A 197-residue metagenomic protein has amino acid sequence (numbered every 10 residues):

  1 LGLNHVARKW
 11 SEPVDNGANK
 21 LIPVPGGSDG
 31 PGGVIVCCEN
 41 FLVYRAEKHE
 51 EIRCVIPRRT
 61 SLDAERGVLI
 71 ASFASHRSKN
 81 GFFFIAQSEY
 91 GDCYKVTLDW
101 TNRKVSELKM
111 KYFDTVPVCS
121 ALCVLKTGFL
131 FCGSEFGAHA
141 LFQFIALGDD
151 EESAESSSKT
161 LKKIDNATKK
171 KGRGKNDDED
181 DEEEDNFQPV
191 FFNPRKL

Functional and structural regions predicted by a protein language model:
L1-N4, A46-I56, K95-V105, F142-P189: Short loop/turn segments immediately following beta-strands, especially the blade-tip and inter-blade linker loops
A7-E12, I52-D63, S106-Y112, K196: A short beta-strand motif characteristic of beta-propeller blades
D15, K20-P31, I35, L62-F82 (+1 more regions): Structural signature of eukaryotic scaffold interfaces centered on beta-propeller domains
I22, G32-R53: A terminal-accessory region detector
G32, N40, F82, G91-C93 (+3 more regions): Repetitive beta-architecture junctions, highlighting loop-to-beta-strand starts across blade-like repeats
E39-V43, H49-E50, E89-Y94, G128-F129 (+1 more regions): Loop/turn residues immediately N-terminal
K111-G148, E152: Hydrophobic, aliphatic-enriched repeat segments that assemble into extended interaction scaffolds in large eukaryotic
V190-L197: Short, intrinsically disordered, charge-balanced linker/junction segments flanking boundaries in proteins
